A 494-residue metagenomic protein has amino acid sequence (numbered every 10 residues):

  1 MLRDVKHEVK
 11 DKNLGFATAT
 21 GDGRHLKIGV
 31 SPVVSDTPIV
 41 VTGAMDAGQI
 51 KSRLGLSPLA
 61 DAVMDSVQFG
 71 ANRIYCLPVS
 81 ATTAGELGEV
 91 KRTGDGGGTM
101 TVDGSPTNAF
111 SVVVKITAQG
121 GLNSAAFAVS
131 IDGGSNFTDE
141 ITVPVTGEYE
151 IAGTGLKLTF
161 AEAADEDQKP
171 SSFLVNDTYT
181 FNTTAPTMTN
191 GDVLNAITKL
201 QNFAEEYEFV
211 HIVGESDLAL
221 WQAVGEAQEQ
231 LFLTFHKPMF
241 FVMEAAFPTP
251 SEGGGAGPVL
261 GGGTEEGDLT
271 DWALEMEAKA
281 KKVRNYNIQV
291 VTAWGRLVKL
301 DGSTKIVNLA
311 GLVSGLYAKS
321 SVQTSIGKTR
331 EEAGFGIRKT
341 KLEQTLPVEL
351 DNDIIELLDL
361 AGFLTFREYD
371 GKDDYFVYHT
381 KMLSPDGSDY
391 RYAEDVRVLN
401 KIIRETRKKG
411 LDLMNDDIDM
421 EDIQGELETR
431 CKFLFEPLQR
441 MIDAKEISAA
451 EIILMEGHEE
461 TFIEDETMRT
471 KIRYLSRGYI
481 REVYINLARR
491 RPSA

Functional and structural regions predicted by a protein language model:
M1-L26, P32-V33, A44-Y286: Polar low-complexity, Ser/Thr/Gly/Ala/Asp/Asn-rich disordered segments used for subunit assembly and tip/surface
R3-K6, Q222, E428, K432 (+1 more regions): Conserved structured core elements
L26-V34, I39-T42, V67-A71, Q201-M414 (+1 more regions): A glycine- and small-residue-enriched flexible loop/hinge signal that marks low-structured segments
V41-T42, N195-T198, N486-R491: Short intrinsically disordered coil segments
G120-G134, D373-S384, E482-I485: Short, well-ordered strand-loop elements centered on a beta-strand within folded domains, enriched for acidic residues
L158, I452, I472-Y474: Preference for bulky hydrophobic residues occupying beta-strand positions in well-ordered beta-sheet regions
R391-E456: Acidic, low-complexity glycine/serine/threonine-rich segments
H458-A494: C-terminal edge-of-domain segments
